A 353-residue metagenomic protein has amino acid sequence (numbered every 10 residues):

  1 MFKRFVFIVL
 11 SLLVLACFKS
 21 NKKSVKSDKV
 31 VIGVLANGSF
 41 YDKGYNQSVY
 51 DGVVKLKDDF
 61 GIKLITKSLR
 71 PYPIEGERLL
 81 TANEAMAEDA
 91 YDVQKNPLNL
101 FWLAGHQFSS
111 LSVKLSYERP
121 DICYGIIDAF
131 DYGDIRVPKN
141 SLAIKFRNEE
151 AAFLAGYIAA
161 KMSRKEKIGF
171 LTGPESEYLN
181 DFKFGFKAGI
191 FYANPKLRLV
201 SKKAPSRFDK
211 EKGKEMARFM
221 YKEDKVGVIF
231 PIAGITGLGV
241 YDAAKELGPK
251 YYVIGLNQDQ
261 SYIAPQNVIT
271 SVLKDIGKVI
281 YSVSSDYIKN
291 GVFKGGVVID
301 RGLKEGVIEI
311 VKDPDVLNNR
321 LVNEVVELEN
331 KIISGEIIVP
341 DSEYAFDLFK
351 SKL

Functional and structural regions predicted by a protein language model:
F2-L10: Sec-dependent signal peptide recognition, specifically the positively charged N-region followed immediately by
L15-A16: C-terminal motif of bacterial Sec signal peptides marking the signal peptidase cleavage site
K19-K22: Signal peptide processing junction and immediate N-terminal pro/mature segment of secreted/exported proteins
S24-L353: A residue-level marker of the well-folded mature domains of exported/periplasmic proteins
